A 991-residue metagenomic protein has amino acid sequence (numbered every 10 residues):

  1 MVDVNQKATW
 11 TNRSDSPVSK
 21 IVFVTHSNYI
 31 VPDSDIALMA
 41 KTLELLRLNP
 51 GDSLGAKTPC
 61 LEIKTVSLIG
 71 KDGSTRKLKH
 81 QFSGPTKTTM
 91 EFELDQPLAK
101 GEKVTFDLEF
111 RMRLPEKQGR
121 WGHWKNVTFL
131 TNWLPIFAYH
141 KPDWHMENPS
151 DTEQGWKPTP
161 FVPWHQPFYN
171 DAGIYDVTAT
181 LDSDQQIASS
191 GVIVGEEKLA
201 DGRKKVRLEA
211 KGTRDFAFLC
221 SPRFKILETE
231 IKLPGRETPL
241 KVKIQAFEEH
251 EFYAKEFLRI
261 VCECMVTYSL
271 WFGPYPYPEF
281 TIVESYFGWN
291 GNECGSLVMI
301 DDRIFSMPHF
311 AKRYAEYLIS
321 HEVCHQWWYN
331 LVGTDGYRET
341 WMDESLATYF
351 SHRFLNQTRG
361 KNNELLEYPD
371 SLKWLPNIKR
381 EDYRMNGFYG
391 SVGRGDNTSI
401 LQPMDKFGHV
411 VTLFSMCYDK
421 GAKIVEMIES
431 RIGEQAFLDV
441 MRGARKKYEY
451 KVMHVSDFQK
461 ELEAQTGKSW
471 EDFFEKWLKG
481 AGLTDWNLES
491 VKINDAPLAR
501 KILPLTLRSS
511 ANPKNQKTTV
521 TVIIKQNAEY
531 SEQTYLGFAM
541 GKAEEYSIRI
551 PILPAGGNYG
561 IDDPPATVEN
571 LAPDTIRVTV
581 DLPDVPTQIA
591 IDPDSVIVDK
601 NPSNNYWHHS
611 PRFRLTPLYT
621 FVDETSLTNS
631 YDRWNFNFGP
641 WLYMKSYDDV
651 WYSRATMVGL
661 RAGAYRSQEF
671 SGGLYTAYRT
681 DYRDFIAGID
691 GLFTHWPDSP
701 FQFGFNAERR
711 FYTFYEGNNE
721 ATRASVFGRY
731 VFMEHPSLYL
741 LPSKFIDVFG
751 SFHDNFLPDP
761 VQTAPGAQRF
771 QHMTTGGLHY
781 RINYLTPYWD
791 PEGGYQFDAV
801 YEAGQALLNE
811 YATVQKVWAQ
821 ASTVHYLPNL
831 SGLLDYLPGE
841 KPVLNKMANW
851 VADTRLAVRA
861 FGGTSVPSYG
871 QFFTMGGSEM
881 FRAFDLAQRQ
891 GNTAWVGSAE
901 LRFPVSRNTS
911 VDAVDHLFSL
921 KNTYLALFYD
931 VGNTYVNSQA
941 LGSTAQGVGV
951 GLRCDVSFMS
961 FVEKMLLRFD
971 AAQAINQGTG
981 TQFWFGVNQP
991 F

Functional and structural regions predicted by a protein language model:
T25, L208, I244-I523: Hydrophobic alpha-helical and helix-loop surface patches within well-folded domains that function as non-catalytic
E44-K71, F82, T88, E93 (+1 more regions): Extended, low-hydrophobicity, Ser/Thr/Pro/Gly-biased non-transmembrane segments
A188-S189, E471, T484-P593: Beta-strand-rich binding/interaction modules
Y450-K451, L642-V658, Y665-E669, T676-A687 (+6 more regions): Solvent-exposed loop/turn segments connecting transmembrane beta-strands in outer-membrane beta-barrel proteins
K542-E544, D574, V578-D581, D592-P697 (+5 more regions): Outer-membrane beta-barrel initiation region
T656-Q668, F685-P700, E720-P736, T774-Y784 (+6 more regions): Feature captures outer-membrane beta-barrel proteins of Gram-negative bacteria and organelles
A677-R769, L844-K846, A857-S878, Q888 (+1 more regions): Outer-membrane beta-barrel translocator/channel fold
G793-F991: C-terminal transmembrane beta-barrel domains of outer membrane proteins
